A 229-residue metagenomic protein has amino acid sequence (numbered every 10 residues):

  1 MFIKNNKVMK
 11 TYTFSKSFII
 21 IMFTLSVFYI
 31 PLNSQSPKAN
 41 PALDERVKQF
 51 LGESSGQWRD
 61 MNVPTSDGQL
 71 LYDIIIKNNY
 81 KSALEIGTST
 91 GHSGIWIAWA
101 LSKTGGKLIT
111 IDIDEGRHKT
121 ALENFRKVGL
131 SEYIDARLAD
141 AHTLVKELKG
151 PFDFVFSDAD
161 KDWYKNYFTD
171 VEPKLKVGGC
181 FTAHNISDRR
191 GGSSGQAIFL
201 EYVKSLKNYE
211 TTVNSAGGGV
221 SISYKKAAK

Functional and structural regions predicted by a protein language model:
F2-I19, Y29-F154, K161-K229: A short alpha-helical cap/connector motif
